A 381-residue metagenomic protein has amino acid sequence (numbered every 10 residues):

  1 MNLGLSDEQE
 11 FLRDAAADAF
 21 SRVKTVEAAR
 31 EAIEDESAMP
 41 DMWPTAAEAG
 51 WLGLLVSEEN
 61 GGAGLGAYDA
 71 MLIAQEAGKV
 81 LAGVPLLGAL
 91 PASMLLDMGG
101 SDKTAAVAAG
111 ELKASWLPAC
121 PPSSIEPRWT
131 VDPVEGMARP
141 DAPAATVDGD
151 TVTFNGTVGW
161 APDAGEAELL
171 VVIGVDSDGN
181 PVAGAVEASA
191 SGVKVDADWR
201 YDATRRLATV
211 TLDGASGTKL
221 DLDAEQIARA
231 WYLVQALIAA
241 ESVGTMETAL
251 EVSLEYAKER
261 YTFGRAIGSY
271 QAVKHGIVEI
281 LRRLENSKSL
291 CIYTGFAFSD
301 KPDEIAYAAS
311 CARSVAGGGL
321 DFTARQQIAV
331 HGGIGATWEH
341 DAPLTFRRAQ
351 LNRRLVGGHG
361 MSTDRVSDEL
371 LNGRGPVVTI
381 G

Functional and structural regions predicted by a protein language model:
M1-V80, Y232-G381: Alpha-helical interface subdomain recognition
L5, L86, V193-V195, K219-L220 (+4 more regions): Short clusters of hydrophobic/aromatic residues that line enzyme substrate/ligand-binding pockets
M39-D41, D97-M98, S124-T130: Short, solvent-exposed polar/charged micro-motifs at secondary-structure junctions
T45-A46, E76, M98, A106-G110: Conserved catalytic core of Hanks-type protein kinase domains
L52-V56, L72-A74, P85, S115-L117 (+1 more regions): Short, conserved beta-strand segments within well-ordered enzyme catalytic domains that often line or immediately flank
N60-G61, A92-L95, W160: Short histidine/acidic/glycine/proline-rich micro-motifs that form metal- and phosphate-coordinating active-site loops
G83-G100: N-terminal glycine-rich flavin-associated loop
K103-E247, E251, T379-G381: FAD-binding core of flavoproteins
